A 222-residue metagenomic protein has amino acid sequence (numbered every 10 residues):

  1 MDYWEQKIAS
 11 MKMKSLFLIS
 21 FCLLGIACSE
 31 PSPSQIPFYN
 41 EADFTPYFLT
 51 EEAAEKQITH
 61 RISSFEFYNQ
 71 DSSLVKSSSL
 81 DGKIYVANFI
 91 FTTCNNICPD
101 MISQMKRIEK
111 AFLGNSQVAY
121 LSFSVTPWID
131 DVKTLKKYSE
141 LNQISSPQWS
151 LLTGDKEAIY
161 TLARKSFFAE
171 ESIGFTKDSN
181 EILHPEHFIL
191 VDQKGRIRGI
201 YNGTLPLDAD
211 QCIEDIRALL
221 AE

Functional and structural regions predicted by a protein language model:
D2-S64, E222: N-terminal targeting signals for export/organelle localization
S34-A42, S150-E157, H184-E186: Periplasmic c-type cytochrome electron-transfer domains
I62-S63, Y85, P185-H187: Short loop/turn microsegments at loop-to-beta-strand junctions
V75-M105, L121: Short active-site neighborhood of thiol/selenol oxidoreductases, capturing the structured segment around
N88, Y120-S124, H187-L190: Soluble periplasmic/extracytoplasmic beta-strand elements of cell-envelope proteins
I102-L162: Structural microenvironment flanking redox-active thiols in thiol-disulfide oxidoreductases
G174-E222: Thiol-/selenol-based redox modules, centered on thioredoxin-like and closely related oxidoreductase domains
